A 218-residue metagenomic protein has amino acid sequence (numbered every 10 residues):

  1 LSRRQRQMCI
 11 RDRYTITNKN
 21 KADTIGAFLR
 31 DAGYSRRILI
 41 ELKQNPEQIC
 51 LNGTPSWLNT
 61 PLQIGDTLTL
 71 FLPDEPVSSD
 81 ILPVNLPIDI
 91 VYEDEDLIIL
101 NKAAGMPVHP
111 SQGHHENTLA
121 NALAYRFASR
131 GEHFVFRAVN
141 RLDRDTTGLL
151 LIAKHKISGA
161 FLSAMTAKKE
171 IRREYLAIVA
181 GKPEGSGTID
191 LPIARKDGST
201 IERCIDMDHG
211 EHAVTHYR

Functional and structural regions predicted by a protein language model:
L1-I10: Single conserved hydrophobic/aromatic residue that forms the stacking wall/gate of nucleotide- or nucleobase-binding
T17-K43: Short beta-strand/loop turn elements enriched in aromatics
L39, G65, N101, L151 (+2 more regions): Residue-level signal for inorganic ion chemistry
N52-W57: Short alpha-helix capping/helix-loop boundary micro-motifs
Q63-H114, S186-L191: Conserved beta/loop motifs at nucleotide-recognition and modification sites
M106-Y125, G159-A164, I178-R218: Glycine- and acidic-residue-rich catalytic/RNA-contacting loop of pseudouridine synthases
S129-A167: Glycine/acidic-rich beta-strand-loop module
